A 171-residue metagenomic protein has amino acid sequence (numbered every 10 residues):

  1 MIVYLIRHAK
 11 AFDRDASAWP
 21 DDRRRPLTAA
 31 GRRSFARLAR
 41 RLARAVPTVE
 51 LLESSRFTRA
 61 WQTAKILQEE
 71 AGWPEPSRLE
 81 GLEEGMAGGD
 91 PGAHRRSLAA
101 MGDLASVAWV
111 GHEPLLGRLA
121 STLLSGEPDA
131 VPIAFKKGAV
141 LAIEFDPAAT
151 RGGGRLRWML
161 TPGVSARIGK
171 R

Functional and structural regions predicted by a protein language model:
I2-G89, R96, P128, R171: Active-site-proximal alpha-helix that buttresses catalytic centers in soluble enzyme cores
V3, S106-A108, V140: Residue-level preference for the first positions of well-ordered beta-strands
F57-W61, E113-P114, K137: Alpha-helix N-cap/helix-start capping motif
I66, T122-L123, D146: Residue-level signal for well-ordered alpha-helical positions
R96-A108, R151-L160: A polyampholytic, Gly/Pro-enriched intrinsically disordered region
L104-S121: A glycine-rich beta-strand to alpha-helix segment that forms a phosphate/ribose-binding loop at ligand/cofactor sites
E127-R155, M159-P162: Domain-level recognition of soluble alpha/beta enzyme cores, biased toward histidine phosphatases/phosphomutases
G163-R171: Short, cationic low-complexity segments
